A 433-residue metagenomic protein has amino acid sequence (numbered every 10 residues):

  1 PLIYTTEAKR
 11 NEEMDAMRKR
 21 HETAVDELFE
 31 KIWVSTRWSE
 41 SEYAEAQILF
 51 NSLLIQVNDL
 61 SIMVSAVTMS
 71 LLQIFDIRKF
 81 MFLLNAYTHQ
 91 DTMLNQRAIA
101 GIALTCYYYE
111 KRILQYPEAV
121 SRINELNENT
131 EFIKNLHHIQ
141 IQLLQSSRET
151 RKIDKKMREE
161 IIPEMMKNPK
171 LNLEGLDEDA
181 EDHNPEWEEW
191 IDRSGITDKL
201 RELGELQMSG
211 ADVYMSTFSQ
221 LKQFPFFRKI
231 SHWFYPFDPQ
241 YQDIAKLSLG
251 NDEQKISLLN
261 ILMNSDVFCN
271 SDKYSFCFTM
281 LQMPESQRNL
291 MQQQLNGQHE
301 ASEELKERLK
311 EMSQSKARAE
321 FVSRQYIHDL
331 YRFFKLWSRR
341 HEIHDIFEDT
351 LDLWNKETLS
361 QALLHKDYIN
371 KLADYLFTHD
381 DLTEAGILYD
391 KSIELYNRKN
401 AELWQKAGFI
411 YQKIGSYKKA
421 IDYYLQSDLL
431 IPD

Functional and structural regions predicted by a protein language model:
P1-A66: Extended repeat-based scaffolds of very large eukaryotic assembly and lipid-transport proteins
M14-D15, I48-I55, M69-Q73, N85-T92 (+4 more regions): Solenoid-like repeat scaffolds
R18-D26, I55-V64, D76-I77, D91-R97 (+5 more regions): Generic helix N-cap/helix-start motif at coil->alpha-helix transitions
H21, W33-Y43, L71-F80, S338-T350 (+1 more regions): Helix-turn-helix repeat elements of alpha-solenoid scaffolds
Y43-I48, R78-N85, I113-N127, D154-E160 (+2 more regions): Alpha-helical repeat scaffolds
A66-S70, T105, Y375, I410: Residue-level signature for tetratricopeptide repeat
F132-L305: Non-catalytic protein-protein interaction scaffold segments in large eukaryotic complex-forming proteins
Y235-L430: Alpha-solenoid helical-repeat scaffolds
